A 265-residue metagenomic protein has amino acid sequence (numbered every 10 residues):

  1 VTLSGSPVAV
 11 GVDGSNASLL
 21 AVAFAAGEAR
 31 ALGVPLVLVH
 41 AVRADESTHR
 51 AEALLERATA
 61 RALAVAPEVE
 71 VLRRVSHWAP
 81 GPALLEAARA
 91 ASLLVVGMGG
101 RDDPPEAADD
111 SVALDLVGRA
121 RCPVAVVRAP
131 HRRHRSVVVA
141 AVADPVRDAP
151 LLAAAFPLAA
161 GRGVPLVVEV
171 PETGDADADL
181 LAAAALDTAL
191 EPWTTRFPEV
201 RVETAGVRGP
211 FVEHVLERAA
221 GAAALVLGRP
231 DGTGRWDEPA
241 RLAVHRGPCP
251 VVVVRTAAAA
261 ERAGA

Functional and structural regions predicted by a protein language model:
V1-L3, A17, L63-L94, R101-D103 (+3 more regions): Structural beta-alpha unit
T2-H49, S136-L181, L190-A205, R255-A257: Small/aliphatic-rich secondary-structure junction motif
V8, R30, A51-L55, A91-L93 (+5 more regions): Conserved N-terminal glycine/acidic-rich loop preference
L19, G27, A31-L93, V112: Extreme N-terminal leader/targeting regions
V22, E86-R135, A219-A265: Gly/Ser-rich helix-loop-strand patches that form or flank binding pockets for ribonucleotide-derived cofactors
F24, A83, A154, H214 (+1 more regions): A short acidic, amphipathic alpha-helical/loop segment
G33-V34, V69, C122, V164 (+1 more regions): Short glycine/serine/threonine/alanine-rich loop segments
A60, P82, L114, E191 (+2 more regions): Active-site phosphate/pyrophosphate- and oxyanion-stabilizing loops and adjacent acidic/basic residues in soluble
